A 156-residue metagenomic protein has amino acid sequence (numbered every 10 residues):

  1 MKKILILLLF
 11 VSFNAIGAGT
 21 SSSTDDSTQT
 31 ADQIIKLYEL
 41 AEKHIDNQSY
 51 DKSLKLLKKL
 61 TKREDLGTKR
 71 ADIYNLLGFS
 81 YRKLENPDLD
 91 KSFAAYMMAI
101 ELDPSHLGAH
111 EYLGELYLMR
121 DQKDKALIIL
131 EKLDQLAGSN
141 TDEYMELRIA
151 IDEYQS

Functional and structural regions predicted by a protein language model:
T20-D32, L127-S156: Terminal, low-structured helical/coil segments at or just beyond the last alpha-helical repeat
N47, L84-N86, R120: Structural motif corresponding to the intra-repeat A-B loop/turn of tetratricopeptide repeats
D65-T68, P104, G138: Short coil turns that delineate tetratricopeptide repeat
R70-I73, A109, E143: TPR alpha-solenoid repeat register
L76, Y112, E146-A150: Canonical tetratricopeptide repeat
